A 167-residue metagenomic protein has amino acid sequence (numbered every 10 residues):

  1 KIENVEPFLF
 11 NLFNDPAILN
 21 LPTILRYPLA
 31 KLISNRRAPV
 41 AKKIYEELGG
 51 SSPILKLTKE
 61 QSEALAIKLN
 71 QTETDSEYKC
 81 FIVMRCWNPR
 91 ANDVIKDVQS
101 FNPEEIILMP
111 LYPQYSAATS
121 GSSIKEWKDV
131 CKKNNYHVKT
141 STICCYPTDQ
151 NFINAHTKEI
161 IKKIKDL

Functional and structural regions predicted by a protein language model:
K1-L167: Active-site-proximal alpha-helix that buttresses catalytic centers in soluble enzyme cores
